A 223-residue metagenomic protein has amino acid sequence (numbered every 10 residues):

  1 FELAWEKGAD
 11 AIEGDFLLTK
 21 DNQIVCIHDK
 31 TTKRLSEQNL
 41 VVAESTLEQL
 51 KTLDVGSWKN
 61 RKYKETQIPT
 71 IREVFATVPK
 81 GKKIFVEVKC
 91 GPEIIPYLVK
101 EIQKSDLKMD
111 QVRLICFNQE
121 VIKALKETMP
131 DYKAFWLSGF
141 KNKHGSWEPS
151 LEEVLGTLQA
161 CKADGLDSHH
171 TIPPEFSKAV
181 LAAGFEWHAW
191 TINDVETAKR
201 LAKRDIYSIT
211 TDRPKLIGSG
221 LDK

Functional and structural regions predicted by a protein language model:
E2, H28-N142, C161-T171, L181-A183: Metal-dependent phosphodiesterase/phospholipase catalytic core, i.e., the His/Asp/Glu-rich active-site region
L3-L18, L158-L166: Catalytic domains of carbohydrate-active enzymes, especially glycoside hydrolases
E6, D10, A76-T77, E127 (+1 more regions): Solvent-exposed polar/charged
I12-G14, I115, W190: A short glycine-rich, hydrophobically flanked beta-strand micro-motif that places a catalytic Asp/Glu for divalent metal
E13, I27, F85, T210: Generic enzyme active-site microenvironment
G14-F16, V88, R213: Generic detector of well-ordered alpha-helical packing
R61-E65, L137-S138, H144-K223: C-terminal active-site rim and adjoining tail of enzyme catalytic domains
